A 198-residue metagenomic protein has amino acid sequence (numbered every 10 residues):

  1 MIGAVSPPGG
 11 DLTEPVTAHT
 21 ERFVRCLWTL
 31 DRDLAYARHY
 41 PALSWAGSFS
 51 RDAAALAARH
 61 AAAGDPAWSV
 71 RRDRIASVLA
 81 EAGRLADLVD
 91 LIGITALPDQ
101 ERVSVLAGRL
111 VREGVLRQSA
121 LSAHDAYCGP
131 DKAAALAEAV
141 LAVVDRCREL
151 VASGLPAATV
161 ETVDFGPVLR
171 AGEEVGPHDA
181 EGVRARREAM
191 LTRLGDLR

Functional and structural regions predicted by a protein language model:
M1-V168: P-loop NTPase catalytic core
G154-R198: C-terminal amphipathic alpha-helical interaction region
